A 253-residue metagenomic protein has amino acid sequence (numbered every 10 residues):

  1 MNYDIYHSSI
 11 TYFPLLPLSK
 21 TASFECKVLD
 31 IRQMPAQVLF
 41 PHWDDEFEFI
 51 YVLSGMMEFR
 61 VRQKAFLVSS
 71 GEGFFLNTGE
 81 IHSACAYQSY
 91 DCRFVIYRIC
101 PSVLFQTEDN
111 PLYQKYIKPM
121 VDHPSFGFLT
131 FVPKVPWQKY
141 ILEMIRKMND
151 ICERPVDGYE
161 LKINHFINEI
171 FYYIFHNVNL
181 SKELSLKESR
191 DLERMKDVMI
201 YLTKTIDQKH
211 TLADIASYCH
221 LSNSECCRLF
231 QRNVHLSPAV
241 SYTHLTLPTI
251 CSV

Functional and structural regions predicted by a protein language model:
M1-G73, G79-E80, Q88, Q114-K115 (+1 more regions): Generic protein-terminus/edge-of-domain signal
G71, E225-F230: Short hydrophobic/aromatic patch on the recognition helix
G79-S102, L112: Ligand-binding loop in jelly-roll beta-barrel domains
S102-H123: Double-stranded beta-helix
G127-Q138, C152-Q208, L212-C219, R232-S237: Short, Lys/Arg-enriched, Trp-marked, Pro/Gly-tolerant hinge/linker segments that flank
S222: Helix-turn-helix DNA-binding motif, specifically the short coil turn and the N-cap/start of the second
H244-V253: Single conserved hydrophobic/aromatic residue that forms the stacking wall/gate of nucleotide- or nucleobase-binding
